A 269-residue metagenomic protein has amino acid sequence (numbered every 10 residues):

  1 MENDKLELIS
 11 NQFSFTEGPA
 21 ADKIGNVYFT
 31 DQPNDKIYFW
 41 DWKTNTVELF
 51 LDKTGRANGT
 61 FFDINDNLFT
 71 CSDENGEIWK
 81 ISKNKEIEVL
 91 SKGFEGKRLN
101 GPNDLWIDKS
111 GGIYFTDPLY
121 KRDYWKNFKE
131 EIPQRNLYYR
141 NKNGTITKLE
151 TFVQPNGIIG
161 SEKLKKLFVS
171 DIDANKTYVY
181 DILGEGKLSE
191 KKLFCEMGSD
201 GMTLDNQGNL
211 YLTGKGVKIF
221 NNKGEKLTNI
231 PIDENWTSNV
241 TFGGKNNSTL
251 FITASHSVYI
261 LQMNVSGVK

Functional and structural regions predicted by a protein language model:
M1-K269: Sequence-structural signature of mature extracellular/luminal beta-sheet repeat domains, prominently beta-propellers
